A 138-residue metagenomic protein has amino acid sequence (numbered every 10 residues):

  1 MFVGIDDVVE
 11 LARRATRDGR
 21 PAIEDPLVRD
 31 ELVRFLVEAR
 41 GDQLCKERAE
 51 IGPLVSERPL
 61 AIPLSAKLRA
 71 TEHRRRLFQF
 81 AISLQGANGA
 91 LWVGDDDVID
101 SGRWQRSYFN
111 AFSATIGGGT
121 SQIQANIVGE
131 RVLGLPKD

Functional and structural regions predicted by a protein language model:
M1-D138: Alpha-helical interface subdomain recognition
